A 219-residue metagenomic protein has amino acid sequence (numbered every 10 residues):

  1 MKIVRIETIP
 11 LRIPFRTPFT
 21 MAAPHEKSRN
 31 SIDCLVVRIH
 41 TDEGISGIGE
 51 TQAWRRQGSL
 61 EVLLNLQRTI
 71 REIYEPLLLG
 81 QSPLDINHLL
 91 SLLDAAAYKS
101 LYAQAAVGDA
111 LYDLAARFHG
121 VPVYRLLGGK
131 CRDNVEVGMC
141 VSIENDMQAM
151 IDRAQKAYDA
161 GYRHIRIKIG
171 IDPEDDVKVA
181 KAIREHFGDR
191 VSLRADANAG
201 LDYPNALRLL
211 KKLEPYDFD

Functional and structural regions predicted by a protein language model:
M1-R194, N198-L207, K211-Y216: N-terminal capping/lid subdomain adjacent to the active-site entrance of alpha/beta enzymes
D219: Cleft-lining beta-strand/loop regions that shape enzyme active-site pockets
